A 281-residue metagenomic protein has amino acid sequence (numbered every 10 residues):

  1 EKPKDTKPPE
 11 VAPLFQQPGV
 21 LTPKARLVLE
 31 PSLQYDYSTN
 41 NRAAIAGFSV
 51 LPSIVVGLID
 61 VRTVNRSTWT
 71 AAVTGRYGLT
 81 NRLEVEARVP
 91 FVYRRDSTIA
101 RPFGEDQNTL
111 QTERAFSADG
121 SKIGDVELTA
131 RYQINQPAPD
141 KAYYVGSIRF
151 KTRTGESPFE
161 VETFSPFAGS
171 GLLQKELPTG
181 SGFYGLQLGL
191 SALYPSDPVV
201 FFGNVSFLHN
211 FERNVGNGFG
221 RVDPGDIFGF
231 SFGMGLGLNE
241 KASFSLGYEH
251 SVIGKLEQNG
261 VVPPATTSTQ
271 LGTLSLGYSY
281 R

Functional and structural regions predicted by a protein language model:
E1-L51, V55, V145, E156-P158: Outer-membrane beta-barrel biogenesis signature
P13, A25-L27, W69-V73, G124-A130 (+4 more regions): Hydrophobic, lipid-facing positions within transmembrane beta-strands of outer-membrane proteins
K24, R62-T68, D119-D125, K141 (+4 more regions): Transmembrane beta-barrel outer-membrane domains
K24, T80-R82, V92, N135-P139 (+3 more regions): Outer-membrane beta-barrel channels and translocator barrels
P31-Y35, A87-F91, G146-T152, G203-H209 (+2 more regions): Transmembrane beta-barrel strands of outer-membrane/channel proteins
L33, Y77, V89, Y132-I134 (+4 more regions): Residue-level signature of outer-membrane beta-barrel architecture
R42, G47-P52, R213-R281: Outer membrane beta-barrel transmembrane domains
Y93-D223: Outer-membrane pore/translocation modules
